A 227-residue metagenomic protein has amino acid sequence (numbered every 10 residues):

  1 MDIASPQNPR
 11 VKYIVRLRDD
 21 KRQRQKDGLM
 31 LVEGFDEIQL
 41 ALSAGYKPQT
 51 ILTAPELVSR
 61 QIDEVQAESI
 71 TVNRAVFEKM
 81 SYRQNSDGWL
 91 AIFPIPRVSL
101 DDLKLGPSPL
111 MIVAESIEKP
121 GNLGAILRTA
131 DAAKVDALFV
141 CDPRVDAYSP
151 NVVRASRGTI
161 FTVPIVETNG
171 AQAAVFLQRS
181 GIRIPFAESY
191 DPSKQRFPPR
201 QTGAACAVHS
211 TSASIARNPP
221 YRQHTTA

Functional and structural regions predicted by a protein language model:
M1-L57, R144-V145: Boundary-proximal intrinsically disordered activation/regulatory segments immediately upstream of a helical core
D2-S5, I70-N73, V163-A173: Short acidic-hydrophobic, aromatic-tinged amphipathic segments that line or gate anion-handling sites
M30-L31, Q49-P55, R183-S189, A207-T211: Short, hydrophobic beta-strand segments that form beta-sheet elements in well-ordered domains
S43, R97-K194: RNA substrate-binding interface of SAM-dependent RNA methyltransferases
R60, V145-V152, I215-T225: Short, glycine/polar-rich helix-capping loops at beta-to-alpha or helix-loop-helix junctions that flank or form
A67-P94: Glycine/small-residue-rich loop that forms an oxyanion/phosphate-binding "nest" at active or ligand-binding sites
P185-A227: Active-site/ligand-binding-proximal alpha/beta "capping" segment
